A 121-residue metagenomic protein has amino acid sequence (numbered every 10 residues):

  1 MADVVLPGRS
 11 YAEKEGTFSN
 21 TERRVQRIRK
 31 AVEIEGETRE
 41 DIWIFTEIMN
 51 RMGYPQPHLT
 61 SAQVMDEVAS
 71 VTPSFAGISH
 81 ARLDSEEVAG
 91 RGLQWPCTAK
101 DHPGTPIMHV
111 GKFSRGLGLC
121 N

Functional and structural regions predicted by a protein language model:
M1-G77: Non-catalytic alpha/beta scaffold blocks inside enzyme catalytic domains
M65-N121: Long, low-complexity segments enriched in small/aliphatic residues
